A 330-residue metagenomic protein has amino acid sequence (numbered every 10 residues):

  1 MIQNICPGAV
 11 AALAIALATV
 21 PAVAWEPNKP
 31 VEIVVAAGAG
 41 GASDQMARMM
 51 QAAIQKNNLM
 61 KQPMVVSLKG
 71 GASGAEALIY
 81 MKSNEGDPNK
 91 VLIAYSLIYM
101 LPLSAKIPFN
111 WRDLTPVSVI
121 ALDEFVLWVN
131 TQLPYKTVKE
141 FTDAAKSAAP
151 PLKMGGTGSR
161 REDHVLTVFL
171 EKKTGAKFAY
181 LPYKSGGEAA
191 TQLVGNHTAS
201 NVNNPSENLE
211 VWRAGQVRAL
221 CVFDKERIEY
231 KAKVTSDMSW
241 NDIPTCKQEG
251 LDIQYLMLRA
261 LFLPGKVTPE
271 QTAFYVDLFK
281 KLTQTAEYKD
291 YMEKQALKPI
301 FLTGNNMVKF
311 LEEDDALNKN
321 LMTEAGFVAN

Functional and structural regions predicted by a protein language model:
M1-V10: Bacterial N-terminal signal peptides that target proteins for export
T19-P21: N-terminal signal peptide c-region/cleavage motif recognized by signal peptidases
A24-D113, P151, S159, K172-N204 (+3 more regions): N-terminal (or domain-start) structured segment
W25-P27, K56, Y80-K90, P102-E188 (+2 more regions): Hinge/capping helix and adjacent helix->loop/strand transition within the periplasmic-binding protein
N28-P30, A176, P269-N330: An extracytoplasmic/periplasmic, membrane-proximal ligand-sensing/linker region
G41, A72, K136, R161 (+5 more regions): Soluble non-cytosolic domains of exported or imported proteins
L122, K136, N208-Q284, E313-A316: C-terminal lobe and pocket-closing loops of periplasmic/extracytoplasmic Venus-flytrap solute-binding proteins
